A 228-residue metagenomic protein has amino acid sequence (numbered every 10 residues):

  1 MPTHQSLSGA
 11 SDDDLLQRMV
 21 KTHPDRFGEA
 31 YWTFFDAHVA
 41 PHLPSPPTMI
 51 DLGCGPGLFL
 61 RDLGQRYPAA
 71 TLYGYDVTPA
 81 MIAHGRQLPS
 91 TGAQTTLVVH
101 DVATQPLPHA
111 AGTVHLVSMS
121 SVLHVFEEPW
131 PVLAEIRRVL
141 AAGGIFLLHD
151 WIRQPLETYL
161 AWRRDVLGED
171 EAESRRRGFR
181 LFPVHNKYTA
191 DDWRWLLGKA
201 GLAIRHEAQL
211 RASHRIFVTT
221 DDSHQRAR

Functional and structural regions predicted by a protein language model:
M1-S45, L58-D62: Conserved class I S-adenosyl-L-methionine
I50, P56-Q105: Class I SAM-dependent methyltransferase SAM/SAH-binding core
Q105-A111: Short conserved loop adjoining the S-adenosyl-L-methionine
S118: A conserved beta-strand element that flanks and buttresses the S-adenosyl-L-methionine
H124-V125: A short His-aromatic
W130-A142: A short glycine-rich, Lys/Arg-flanked "PGG" loop and its adjoining helix->strand segment in the class I
G144-D150: Conserved beta-strand signature within the Rossmann-like core of class I S-adenosyl-L-methionine
W151-A200, R205-Q209, S213-H214: C-terminal alpha-helical "lid/dimerization" subdomain adjacent to the S-adenosyl-L-methionine
